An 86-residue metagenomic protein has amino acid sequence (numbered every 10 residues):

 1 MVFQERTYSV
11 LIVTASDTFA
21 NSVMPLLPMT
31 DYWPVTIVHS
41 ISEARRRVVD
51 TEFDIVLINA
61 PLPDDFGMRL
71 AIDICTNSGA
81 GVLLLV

Functional and structural regions predicted by a protein language model:
M1-P25: Non-catalytic signal-transmission and effector/linker regions of two-component phosphorelay proteins
F3-T7, V49-E52, T76: Flexible, charged surface loops at secondary-structure boundaries
I12-D17, H39, I58-L62, L85-V86: Structural motif
T18, E43, D65: Short alpha-helical
P25-M29, R47: Alpha-helical interaction/dimerization surfaces of two-component signaling modules
T30-V35: A generic structural motif
I37-I55: Acidic, metal-coordinating helix/loop segments flanking the phosphotransfer/catalytic sites of two-component signaling
D54-A80, V86: Conserved phosphotransfer microenvironments
